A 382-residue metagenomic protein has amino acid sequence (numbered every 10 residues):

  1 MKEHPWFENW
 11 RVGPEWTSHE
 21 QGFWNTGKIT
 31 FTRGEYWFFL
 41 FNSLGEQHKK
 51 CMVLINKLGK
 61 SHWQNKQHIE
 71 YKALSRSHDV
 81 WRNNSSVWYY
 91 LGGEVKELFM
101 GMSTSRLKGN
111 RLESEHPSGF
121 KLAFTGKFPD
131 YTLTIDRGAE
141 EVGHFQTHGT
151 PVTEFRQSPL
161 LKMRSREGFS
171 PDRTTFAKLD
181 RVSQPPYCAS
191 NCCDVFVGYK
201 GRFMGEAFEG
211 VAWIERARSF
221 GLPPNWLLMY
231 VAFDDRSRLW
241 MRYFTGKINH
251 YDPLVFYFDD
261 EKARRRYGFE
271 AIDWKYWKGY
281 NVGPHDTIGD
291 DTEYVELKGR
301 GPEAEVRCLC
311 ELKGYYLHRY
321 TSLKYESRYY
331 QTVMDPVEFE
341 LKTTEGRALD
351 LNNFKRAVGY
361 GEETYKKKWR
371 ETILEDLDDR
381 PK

Functional and structural regions predicted by a protein language model:
M1-K382: Structured soluble/peripheral alpha/beta segments that form catalytic or ligand/cofactor-binding pockets
